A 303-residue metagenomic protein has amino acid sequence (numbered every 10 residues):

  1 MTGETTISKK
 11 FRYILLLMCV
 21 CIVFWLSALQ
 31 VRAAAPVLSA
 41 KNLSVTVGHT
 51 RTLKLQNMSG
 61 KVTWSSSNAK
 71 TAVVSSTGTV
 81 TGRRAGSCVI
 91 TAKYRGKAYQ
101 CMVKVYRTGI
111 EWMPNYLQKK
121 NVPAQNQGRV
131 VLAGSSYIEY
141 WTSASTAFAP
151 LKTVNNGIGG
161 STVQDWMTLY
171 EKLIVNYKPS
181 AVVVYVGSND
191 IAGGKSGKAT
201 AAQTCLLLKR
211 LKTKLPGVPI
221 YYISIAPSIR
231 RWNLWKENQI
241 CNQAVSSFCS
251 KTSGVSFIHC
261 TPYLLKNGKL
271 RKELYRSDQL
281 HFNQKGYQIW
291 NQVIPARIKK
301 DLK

Functional and structural regions predicted by a protein language model:
I7, F11-L16, L29-A35, T46-V47 (+4 more regions): N-terminal secretory targeting modules
L16-W25: Bacterial N-terminal signal peptides
Q30-T108: Extracytoplasmic soluble-region selector
T63, K152-V154, P219, G254-S256: Conserved beta-strand segments of alpha/beta enzyme cores
T108-L206, I229-Q239: Conserved SGNH/GDSL esterase-like catalytic core that processes O-acyl groups on lipids and polysaccharides
Y185, I223-S224: Alpha/beta-hydrolase-fold catalytic nucleophile elbow
A201-I223, I240-V255: Charged, glycine-enriched surface loops/patches that mediate electrostatic binding to polyanionic ligands
I229-K303: Catalytic His-Asp segment of secreted/periplasmic serine-dependent ester chemistry enzymes
